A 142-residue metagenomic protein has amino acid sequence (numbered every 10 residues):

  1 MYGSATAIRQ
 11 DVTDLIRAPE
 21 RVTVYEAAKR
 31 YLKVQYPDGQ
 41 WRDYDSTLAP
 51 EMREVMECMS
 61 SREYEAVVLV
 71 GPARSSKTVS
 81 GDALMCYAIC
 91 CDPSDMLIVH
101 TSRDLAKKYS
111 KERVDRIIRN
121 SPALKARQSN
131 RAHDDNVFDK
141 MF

Functional and structural regions predicted by a protein language model:
M1-F142: Phosphate/NTP-binding elements of NTP-utilizing enzymes
